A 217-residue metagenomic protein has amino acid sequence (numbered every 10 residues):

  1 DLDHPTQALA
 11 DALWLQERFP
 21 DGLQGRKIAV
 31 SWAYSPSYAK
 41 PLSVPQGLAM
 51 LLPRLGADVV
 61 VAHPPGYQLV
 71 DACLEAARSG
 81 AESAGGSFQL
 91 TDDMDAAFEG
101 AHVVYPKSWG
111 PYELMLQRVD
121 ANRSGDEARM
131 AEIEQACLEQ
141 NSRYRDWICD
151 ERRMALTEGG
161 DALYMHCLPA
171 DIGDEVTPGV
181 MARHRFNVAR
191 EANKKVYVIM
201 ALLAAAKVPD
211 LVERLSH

Functional and structural regions predicted by a protein language model:
D1-E17, I172: Phosphate/diphosphate ligand-binding glycine-rich loop within oxidoreductases
A8-L15, L48, I199, L203: Buried hydrophobic packing segments
Q16-K107, Y112-E127: Glycine-rich phosphate/diphosphate-binding loop of Rossmann-like nucleotide-binding domains
G22-L23, P53, E151-D161, R183: Short, conserved loop/helix-junction motifs that constitute active-site signature segments in enzyme catalytic cores
L114-G173: ADP-ribose/adenylate-binding Rossmann-like module
G159-H217: Adenosine-phosphate binding glycine-rich loop
